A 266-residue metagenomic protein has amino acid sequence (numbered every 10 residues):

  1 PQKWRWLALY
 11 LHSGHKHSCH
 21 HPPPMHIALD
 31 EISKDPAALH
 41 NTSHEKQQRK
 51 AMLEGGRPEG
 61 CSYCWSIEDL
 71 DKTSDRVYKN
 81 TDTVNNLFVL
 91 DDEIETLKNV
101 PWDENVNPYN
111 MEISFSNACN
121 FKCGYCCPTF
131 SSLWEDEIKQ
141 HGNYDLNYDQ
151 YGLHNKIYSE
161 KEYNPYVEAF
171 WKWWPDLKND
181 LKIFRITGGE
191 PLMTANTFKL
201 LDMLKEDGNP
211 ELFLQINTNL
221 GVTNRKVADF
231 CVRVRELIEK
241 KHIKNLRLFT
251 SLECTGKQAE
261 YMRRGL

Functional and structural regions predicted by a protein language model:
P1-F88: Accessory C-terminal segments flanking Radical SAM cores
K3-S18, V100-T129, L181-R185: N-terminal pre-triad scaffold of radical SAM enzymes
T42-K46, L90-E104, E162-P175, A228-E236: A Trp-anchored, charged/polar loop motif used as the substrate-binding/catalytic surface of acyl/ester-handling
W65-D69, C126-S132: Detector for the c-type heme attachment site
K72-Y109, C119-F121, G142: Recognition helices and adjacent regulatory flanks at domain boundaries
V106-A118, T129-Y166, K178-A195, D207-L266: Core AdoMet radical
L201-K205: Conserved Walker B catalytic segment
